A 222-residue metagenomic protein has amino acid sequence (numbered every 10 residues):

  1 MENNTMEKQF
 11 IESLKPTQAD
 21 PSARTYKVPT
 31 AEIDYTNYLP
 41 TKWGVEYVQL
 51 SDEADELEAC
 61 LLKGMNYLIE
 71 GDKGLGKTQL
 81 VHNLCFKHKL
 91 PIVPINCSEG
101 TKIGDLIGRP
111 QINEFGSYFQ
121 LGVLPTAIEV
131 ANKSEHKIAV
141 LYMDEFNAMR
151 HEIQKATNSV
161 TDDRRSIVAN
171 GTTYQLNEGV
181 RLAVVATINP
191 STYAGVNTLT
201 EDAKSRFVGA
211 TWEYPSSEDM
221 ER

Functional and structural regions predicted by a protein language model:
E2-R222: AAA+ P-loop NTPase catalytic core and its hallmark functional loops
